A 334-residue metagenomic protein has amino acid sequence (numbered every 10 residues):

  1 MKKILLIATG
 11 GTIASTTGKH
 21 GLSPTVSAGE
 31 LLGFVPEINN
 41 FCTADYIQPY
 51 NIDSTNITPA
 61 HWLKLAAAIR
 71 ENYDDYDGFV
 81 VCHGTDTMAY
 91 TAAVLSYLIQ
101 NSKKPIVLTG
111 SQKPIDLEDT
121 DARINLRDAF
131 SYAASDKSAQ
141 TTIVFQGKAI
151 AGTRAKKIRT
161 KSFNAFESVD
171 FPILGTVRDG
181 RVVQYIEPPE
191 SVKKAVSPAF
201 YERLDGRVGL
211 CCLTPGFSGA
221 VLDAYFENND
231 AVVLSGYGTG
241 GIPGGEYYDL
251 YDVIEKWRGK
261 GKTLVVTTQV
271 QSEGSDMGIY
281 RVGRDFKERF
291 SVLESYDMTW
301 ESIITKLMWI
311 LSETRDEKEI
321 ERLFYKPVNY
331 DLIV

Functional and structural regions predicted by a protein language model:
M1-E71, S272: ATP/NTP phosphate-donor binding region
K2, I7-G11, S15, S27-I38 (+3 more regions): Accessory alpha-helical/coil subdomains and C-terminal extensions that flank or cap enzyme catalytic cores
I7-T9, V81-H83, V107-G110, T142-Q146 (+3 more regions): Short beta-strand segments
T17-H20, A92-A93, E118-D121, A151-K157 (+1 more regions): Short acidic, glycine/serine/threonine-rich loops at helix termini
C82-K104, G244-V253: Short Gly/Thr/Asp-enriched flexible loops that form oxyanion-binding sites at enzyme active sites
A92-R123, F130-D136, W257-T268: Short, acidic/small-residue loops that bind anionic groups at enzyme active sites
L108-D179: Internal gly/pro-rich beta-alpha loop/helix module that stabilizes soluble enzyme cofactors or their anionic handles
T239-V334: C-terminal non-catalytic interaction/assembly regions of soluble proteins
